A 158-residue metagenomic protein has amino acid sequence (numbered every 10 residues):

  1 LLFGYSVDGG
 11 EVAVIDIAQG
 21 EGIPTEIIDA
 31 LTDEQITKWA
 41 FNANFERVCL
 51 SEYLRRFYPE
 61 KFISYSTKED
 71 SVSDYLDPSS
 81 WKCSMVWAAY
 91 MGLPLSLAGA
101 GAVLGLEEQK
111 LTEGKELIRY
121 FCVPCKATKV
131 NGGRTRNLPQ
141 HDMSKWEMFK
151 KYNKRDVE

Functional and structural regions predicted by a protein language model:
L1: Entry/capping segment at the start of metal-dependent catalytic domains with acidic active-site entry clusters
Y5, G9-E158: Active-site-proximal helix-loop-helix substrate-binding element of RNase H-like nuclease domains
